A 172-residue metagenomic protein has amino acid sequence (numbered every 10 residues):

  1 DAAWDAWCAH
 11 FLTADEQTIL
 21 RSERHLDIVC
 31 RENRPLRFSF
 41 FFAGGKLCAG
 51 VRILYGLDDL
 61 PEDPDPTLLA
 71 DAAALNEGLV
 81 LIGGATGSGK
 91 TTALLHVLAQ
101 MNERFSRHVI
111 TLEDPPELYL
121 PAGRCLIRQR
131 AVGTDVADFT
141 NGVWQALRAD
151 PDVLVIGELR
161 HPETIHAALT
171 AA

Functional and structural regions predicted by a protein language model:
D5, H10-G83, E103-P115, P121-R124: P-loop NTP-binding catalytic core
T86: Walker A/P-loop
G89: Conserved glycine(s) of the Walker
A93-V97: Hydrophobic positions on the alpha1 helix immediately C-terminal to the Walker A/P-loop
S106-H108, L112-A172: Switch/coupling sub-region of P-loop NTPases
